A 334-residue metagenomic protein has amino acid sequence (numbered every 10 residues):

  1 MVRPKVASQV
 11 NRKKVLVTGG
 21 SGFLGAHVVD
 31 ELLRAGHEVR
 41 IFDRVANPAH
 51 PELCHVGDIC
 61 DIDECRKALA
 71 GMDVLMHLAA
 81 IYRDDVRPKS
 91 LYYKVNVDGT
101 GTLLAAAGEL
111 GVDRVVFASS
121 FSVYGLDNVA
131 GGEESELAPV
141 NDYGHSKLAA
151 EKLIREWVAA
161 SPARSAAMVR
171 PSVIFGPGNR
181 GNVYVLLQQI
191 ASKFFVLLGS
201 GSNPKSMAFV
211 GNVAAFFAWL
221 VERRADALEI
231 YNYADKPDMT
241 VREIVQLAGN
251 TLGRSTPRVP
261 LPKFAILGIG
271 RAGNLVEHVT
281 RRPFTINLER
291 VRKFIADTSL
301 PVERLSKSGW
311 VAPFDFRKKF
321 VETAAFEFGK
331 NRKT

Functional and structural regions predicted by a protein language model:
V15-R34: N-terminal Rossmann NAD(P)H-binding glycine-rich loop of SDR-like oxidoreductase domains
I59-D98, A106, L126: NAD(P)H-binding glycine-rich loop region in Rossmannoid oxidoreductase-like domains and their noncatalytic homologs
T102, N179-V185, G199-V221, L228-N232: Substrate-positioning beta->alpha
T102-D142, P162: Conserved Rossmann-fold NAD(P)-dependent oxidoreductase catalytic core, especially the SDR/UDP-sugar
N141-A167: Active-site Tyr-X1-5-Lys
L148, P162-R164, F175-V185, L220-Y231 (+2 more regions): Glycine/proline-rich active-site loop of Rossmann-fold NAD(P)-dependent oxidoreductases
V210, Q246, I269-W310: Conserved C-terminal active-site "lid" loop/helix of NAD(P)H-dependent oxidoreductases that clamps the redox cofactor
R223-T285, F316, V321-T334: Mid/C-terminal beta-alpha module of Rossmann-like enzyme folds, strongest in SDR-family dehydrogenases/epimerases
